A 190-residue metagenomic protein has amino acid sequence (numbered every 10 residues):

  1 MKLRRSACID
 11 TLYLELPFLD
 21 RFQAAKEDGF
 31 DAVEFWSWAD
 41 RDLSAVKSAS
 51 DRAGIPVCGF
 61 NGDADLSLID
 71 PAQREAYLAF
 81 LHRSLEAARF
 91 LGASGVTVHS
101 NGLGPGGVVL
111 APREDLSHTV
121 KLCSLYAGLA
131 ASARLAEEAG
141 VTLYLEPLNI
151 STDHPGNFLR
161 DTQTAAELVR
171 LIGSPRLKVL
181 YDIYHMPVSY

Functional and structural regions predicted by a protein language model:
M1-S94, V120, R170-L180: N-terminal pre-domain/capping segments
T11-Y13, S37-A39, D63-L66, S100-G104 (+2 more regions): Active-site-proximal loop/turn and secondary-structure-junction residues that shape catalytic pockets, frequently
E15-F18, L43, H154-F158, S189: Alpha-helix N-cap/helix-start motif
P71-K178, V188: Active-site acidic/histidine proton-transfer and metal-coordination neighborhood in alpha/beta enzyme cores
